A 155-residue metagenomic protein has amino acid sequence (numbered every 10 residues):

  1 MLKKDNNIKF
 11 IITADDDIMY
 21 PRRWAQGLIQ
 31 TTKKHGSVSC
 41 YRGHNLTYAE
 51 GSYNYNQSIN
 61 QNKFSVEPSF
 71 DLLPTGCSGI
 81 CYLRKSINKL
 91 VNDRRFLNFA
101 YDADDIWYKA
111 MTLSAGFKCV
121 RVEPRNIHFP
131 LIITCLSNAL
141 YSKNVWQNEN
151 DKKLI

Functional and structural regions predicted by a protein language model:
M1-K9, W107-Y108: A conserved donor-nucleotide-binding helix/loop in the catalytic core of Leloir-type glycosyltransferases
L2-D5, M19-F96: Conserved catalytic core of nucleotide-sugar-dependent glycosyltransferases
N7-K9, G36, G116: Residue-level detector of structured alpha->beta connecting loops
I8-M19: Short beta-strand-to-loop acidic/aromatic patch adjacent to the donor-nucleotide binding site
F10, L28-Q30, K118: Residues in and immediately flanking transmembrane alpha helices
D15, G43, E123: Glycine-rich, histidine-containing beta strand-loop boundary motifs that form or position
K89, D93-I155: C-terminal catalytic/acceptor-binding lobe
